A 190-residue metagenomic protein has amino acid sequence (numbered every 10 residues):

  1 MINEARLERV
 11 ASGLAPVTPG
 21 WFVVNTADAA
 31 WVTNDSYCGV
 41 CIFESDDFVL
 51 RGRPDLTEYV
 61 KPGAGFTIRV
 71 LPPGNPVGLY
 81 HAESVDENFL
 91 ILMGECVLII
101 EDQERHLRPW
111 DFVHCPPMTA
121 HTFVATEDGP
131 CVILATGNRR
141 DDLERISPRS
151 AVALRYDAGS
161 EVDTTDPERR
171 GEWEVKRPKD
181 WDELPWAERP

Functional and structural regions predicted by a protein language model:
M1-G63, L154-P190: A short, N-terminal "cap"/entry segment at the start of jelly-roll beta-barrel domains of the cupin/DSBH fold
D47-P54, T67-E83, P117: Conserved short histidine dyad/triad with adjacent acidic residue
G63, I68-P73, H81-I100, G137-N138: Short, conserved beta-strand element in jelly-roll/cupin
N88, D102-M118: Short acidic-glycine-tyrosine-enriched beta hairpin
G94, W110, F123: Short hydrophobic/aromatic patches on the structural cores and recognition surfaces of FHA
V97, P117-L143: Ligand-binding loop in jelly-roll beta-barrel domains
